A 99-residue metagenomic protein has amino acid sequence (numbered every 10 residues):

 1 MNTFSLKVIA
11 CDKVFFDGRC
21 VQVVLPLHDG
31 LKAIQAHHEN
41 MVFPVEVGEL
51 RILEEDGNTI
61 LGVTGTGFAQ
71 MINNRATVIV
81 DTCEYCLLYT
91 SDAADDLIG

Functional and structural regions predicted by a protein language model:
M1-D12: Extreme N-terminal tail/first-helix region
A10-C86: Compact, glycine-rich, soluble single-domain proteins
Y89-A94: Conserved small/polar residues in nucleotide/adenosyl-binding loops
